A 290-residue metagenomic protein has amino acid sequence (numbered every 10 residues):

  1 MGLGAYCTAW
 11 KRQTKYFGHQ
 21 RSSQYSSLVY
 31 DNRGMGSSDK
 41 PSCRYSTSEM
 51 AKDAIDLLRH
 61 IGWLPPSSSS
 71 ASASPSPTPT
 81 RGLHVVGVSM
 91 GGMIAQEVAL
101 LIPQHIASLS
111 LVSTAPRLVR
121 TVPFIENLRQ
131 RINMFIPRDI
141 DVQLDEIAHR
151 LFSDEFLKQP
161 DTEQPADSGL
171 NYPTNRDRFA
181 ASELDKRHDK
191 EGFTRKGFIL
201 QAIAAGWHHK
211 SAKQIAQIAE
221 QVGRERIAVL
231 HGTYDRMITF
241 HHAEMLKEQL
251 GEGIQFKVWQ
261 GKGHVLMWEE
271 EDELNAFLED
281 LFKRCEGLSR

Functional and structural regions predicted by a protein language model:
M1-T47, L57: Conserved HGGG/HGGXW glycine-rich cap/lid loop of the alpha/beta-hydrolase fold
E49-G82: Conserved acidic catalytic loop of the alpha/beta-hydrolase fold
G87-G91, A95: Gly/Ala-rich beta-loop-alpha elbow adjacent to hydrolase catalytic centers
Q96, L100, H105-V142: Flexible "cap/lid" loop of the alpha/beta hydrolase fold
D145-A219, G223-R226: Alpha/beta-hydrolase
V229-H231, D235: Short beta-strand/loop motif that positions the catalytic acidic residue of the alpha/beta-hydrolase fold
R236-H242: Conserved alpha/beta-hydrolase "acid-adjacent" motif
E244, E252-R290: Catalytic active-site module of serine/aspartate enzymes centered on a nucleophile-bearing elbow/loop
